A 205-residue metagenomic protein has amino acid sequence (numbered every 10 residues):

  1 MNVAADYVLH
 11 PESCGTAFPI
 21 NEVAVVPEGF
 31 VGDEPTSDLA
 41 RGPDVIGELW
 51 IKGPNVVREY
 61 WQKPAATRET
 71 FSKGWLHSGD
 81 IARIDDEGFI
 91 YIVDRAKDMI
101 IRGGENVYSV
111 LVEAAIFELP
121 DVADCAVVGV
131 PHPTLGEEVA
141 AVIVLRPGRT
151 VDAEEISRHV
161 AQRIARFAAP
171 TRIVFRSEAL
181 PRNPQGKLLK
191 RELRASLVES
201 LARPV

Functional and structural regions predicted by a protein language model:
M1-I90, A96-M99, V112-E113, G148: Conserved AMP-binding/adenylate-forming
P19-V23, G47, E137-V139, T171 (+1 more regions): Change "...and in nucleic-acid phosphodiester-cleaving endonucleases..." to "...and in nucleic-acid processing enzymes
V25, V127, I173-F175: A structural preference for short, hydrophobic beta-strand core positions in alpha/beta folds
P27-G29, P131, S177: Residues at the C-termini of beta-strands that transition into short coil/loop
G53, R58-E59, I81-A169, A179 (+1 more regions): AMP-binding/adenylate-forming catalytic core of the ANL superfamily
A65, D121, A165, A169-R172 (+2 more regions): Generic structural signal for secondary-structure transition and capping sites
D98, K190-V205: AMP-dependent adenylate-forming
S177-S196: Flexible lysine-rich "adenylation lid" loop at the C-terminal edge of ANL adenylation domains
